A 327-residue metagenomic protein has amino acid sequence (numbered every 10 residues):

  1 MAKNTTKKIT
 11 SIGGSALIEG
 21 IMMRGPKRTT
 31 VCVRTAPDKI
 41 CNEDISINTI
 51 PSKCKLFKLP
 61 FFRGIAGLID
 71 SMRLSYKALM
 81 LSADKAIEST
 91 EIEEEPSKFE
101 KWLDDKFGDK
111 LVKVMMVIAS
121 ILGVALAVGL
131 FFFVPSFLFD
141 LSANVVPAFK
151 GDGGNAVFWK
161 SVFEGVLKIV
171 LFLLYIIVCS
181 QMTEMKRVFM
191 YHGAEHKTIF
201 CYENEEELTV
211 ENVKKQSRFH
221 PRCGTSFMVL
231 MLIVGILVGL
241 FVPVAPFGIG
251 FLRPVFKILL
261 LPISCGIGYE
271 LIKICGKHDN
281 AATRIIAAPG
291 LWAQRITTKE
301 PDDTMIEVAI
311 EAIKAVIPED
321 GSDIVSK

Functional and structural regions predicted by a protein language model:
M1-T90, E94: Divalent-cation
A2-L17, I21-M23, E91, K150 (+5 more regions): Polar-ligand-bearing catalytic/cofactor-coordination segments of membrane-embedded or membrane-tethered inner-membrane
L59-L81, E164-F189, L261-K277: Hydrophobic alpha-helical membrane-embedded segments
S82, F131, P135, F139 (+8 more regions): Alpha-helical transmembrane segments of polytopic integral membrane proteins, especially the permease/helical cores
I92-V146, A156-M182: Hydrophobic alpha-helical segments characteristic of transmembrane helices in integral membrane transporters
K110-G129, Q216-F241: Transmembrane alpha-helical segments and their cytosolic interface motifs in multi-pass membrane proteins
V124-K150, M231-F256, Y269: Juxtamembrane "helix exit" motif at the C-terminal ends of alpha-helical transmembrane segments in multi-pass membrane
N155-I169, G248-I263: Hydrophobic alpha-helical transmembrane segments
